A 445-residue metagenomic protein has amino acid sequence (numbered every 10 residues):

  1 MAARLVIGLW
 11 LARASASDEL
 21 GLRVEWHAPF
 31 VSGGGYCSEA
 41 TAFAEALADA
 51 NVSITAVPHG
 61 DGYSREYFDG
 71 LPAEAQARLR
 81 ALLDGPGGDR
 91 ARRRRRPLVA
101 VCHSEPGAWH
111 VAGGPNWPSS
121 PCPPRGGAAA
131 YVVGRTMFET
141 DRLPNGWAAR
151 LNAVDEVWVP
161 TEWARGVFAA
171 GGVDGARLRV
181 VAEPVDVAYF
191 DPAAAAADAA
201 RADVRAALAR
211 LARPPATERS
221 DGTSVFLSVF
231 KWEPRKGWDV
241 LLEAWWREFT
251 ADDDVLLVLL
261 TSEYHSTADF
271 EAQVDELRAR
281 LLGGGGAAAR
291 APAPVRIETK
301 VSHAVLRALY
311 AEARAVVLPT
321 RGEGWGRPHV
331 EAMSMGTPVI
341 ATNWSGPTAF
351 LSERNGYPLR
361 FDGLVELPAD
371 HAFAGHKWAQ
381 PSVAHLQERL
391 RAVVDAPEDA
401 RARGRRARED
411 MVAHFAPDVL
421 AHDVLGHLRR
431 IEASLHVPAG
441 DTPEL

Functional and structural regions predicted by a protein language model:
E25, A209-K236, L242-W245, L257-L259: Conserved donor-binding/catalytic core segment of Leloir-type glycosyltransferases
E25-H27, R65-A169, V305: Extended catalytic core of nucleotide-activated donor transferases of GT-like folds
V181-A196: Short beta-strand->alpha-helix junction loop in the catalytic core of nucleotide-activated group-transfer enzymes
D203-V204, P417-L445: C-terminal alpha-helical cap of glycosyltransferases
A268-A304: Nucleotide-activated donor-binding/catalytic signature segment of Leloir-type glycosyltransferases, i.e., the conserved
R321: Aromatic "clamp/platform" in nucleotide-sugar-dependent glycosyltransferases that forms part of the donor/acceptor
T348-A392: Change "using UDP/GDP/dTDP sugars" to "using nucleotide sugars
A392, D399-H414, R430: A short, well-ordered alpha-helix in the C-terminal region of glycosyltransferases
